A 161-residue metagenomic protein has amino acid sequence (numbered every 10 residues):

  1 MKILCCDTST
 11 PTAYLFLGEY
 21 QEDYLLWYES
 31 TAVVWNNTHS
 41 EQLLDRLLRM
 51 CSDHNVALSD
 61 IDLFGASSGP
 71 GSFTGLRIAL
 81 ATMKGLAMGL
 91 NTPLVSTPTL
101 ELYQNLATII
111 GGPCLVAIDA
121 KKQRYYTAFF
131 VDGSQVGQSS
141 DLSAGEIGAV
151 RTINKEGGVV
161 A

Functional and structural regions predicted by a protein language model:
M1-A66: N-terminal beta-alpha supersecondary unit
C5-D7, G65-S67, P98, L115-I118: Short beta-strand segments
S9-P11, G69-P70, A120-Q123: Short glycine-rich anion-binding loops that position phosphate/pyrophosphate groups of nucleotides and phosphorylated
Q21-L26, A32-T38, P93-A161: Surface "functional belts" at beta-alpha junctions
Q42-D45, A81, G85, L102: Short amphipathic alpha-helical face segments that pack within enzyme cores and frequently flank/anchor catalytic
M50-H54, G89, A107: Stable alpha-helical structural segments in soluble proteins, enriched in small hydrophobic residues
L63-S96: DPxDG-like acidic metal-binding loop motif
